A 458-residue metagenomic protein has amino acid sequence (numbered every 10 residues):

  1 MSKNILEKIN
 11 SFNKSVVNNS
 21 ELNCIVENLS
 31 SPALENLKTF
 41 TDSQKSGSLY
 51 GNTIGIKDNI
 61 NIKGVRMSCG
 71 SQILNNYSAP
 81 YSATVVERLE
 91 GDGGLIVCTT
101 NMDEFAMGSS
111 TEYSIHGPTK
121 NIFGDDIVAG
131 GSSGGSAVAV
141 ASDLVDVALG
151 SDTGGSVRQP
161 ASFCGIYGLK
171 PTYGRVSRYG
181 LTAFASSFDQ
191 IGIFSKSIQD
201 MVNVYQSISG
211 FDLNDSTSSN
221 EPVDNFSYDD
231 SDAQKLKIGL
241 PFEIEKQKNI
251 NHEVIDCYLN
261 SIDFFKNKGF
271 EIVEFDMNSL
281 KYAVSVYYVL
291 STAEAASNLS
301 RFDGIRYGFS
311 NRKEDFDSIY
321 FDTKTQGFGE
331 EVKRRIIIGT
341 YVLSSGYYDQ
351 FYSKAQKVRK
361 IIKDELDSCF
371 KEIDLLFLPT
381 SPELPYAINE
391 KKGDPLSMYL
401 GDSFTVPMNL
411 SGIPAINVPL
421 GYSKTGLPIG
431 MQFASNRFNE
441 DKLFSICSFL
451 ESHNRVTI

Functional and structural regions predicted by a protein language model:
M1-A79, A83, F105-G108, N220 (+4 more regions): Short, well-ordered alpha-helical
I5, I9-F12, A33, S82 (+6 more regions): Residue-level signal for inorganic ion chemistry
I9-F12, V286-Y287, V332-T340: Short alpha-helical scaffolding segments that buttress acidic/His motifs in well-ordered protein cores
N10, V17, E21, S142-A148 (+5 more regions): Structural helix-boundary/capping segments
L49-Q72, D232-P241, A293-K360, P414-G430: Short helix-loop capping/hinge segments that flank enzyme active sites or metal/cofactor-binding pockets
Y50-F188, P241-E243, A293, L378-L396: Short glycine/serine-rich loop/turn segments
Q72, S218, R312-F316, Q350 (+3 more regions): Short, surface-exposed loop/helix-turn segments at secondary-structure junctions that function as lids/hinges flanking
V97, E271-D276, I416: General small-molecule cofactor/ligand-binding pocket signal
